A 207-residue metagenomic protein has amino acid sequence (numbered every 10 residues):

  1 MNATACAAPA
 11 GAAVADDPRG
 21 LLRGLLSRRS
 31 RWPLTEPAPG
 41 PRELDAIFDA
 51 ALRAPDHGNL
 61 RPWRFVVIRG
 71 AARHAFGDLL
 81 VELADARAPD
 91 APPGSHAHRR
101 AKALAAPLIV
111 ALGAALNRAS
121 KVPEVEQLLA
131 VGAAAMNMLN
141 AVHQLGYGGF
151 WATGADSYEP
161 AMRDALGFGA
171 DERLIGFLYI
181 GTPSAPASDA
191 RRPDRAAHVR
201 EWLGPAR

Functional and structural regions predicted by a protein language model:
M1-A105, A206-R207: N-terminal amphipathic, basic helical "cap/leader" segment at the start of enzyme domains
G24, I109-A111, F177-Y179, E201: Conserved hydrophobic/aromatic beta-strand scaffold that supports enzyme active sites
E43, G70, A161-M162, F168: Short Asp/Glu-rich motifs
A51, V110, L116-A165: Small-aliphatic-rich amphipathic alpha-helix that forms the alpha element of a beta-alpha
H57-L60, A101-L104, H143, L166-D171 (+1 more regions): Solvent-exposed alpha-helices and their adjacent loops that cap or buttress functional pockets in soluble metabolic
A115-K121, W202-R207: Helix-biased detector of long, well-ordered alpha-helical tracts
L166-A190: A glycine-rich helix N-cap at a beta->alpha junction
S188-R207: Phosphate/diphosphate-binding glycine-rich loops and adjacent basic-rich segments that engage nucleotide
